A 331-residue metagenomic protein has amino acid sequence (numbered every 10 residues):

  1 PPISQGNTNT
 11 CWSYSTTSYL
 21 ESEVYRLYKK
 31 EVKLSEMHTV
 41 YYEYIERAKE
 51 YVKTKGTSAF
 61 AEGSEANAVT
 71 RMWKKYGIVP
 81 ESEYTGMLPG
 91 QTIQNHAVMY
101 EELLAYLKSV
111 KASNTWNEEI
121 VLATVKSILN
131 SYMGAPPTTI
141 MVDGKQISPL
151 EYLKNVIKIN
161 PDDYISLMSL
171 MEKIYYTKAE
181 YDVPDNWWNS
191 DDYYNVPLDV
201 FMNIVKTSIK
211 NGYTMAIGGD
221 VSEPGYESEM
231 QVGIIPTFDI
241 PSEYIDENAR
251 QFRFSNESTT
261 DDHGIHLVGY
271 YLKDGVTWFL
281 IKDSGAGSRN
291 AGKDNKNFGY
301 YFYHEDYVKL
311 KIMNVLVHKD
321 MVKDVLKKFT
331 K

Functional and structural regions predicted by a protein language model:
P1-N9, K53-A61, W187-N195, I204-V205 (+1 more regions): Second-shell loop/turn segments in exported
I3-Q5, K30-E36: An N-terminal structural lobe/cap that precedes and organizes the functional/catalytic core across diverse proteins
T8, T17-E21, A66, T70 (+4 more regions): Extracytoplasmic/secreted envelope proteins and their assembly/folding machinery, especially bacterial periplasmic
W12-V24, Y28: Alpha-helical support elements that line or immediately flank enzyme active sites and cofactor-binding pockets
T17-Y19, Y44-R47, P80, P89 (+3 more regions): Solvent-exposed loop/turn segments at secondary-structure junctions within structured extracellular/periplasmic domains
R26-K30, L272-G275: Secondary-structure transition/capping motifs at alpha-helix termini and the adjoining loop/turn into the next element
L34-D143: Papain-like cysteine protease catalytic cores
A123-K331: Active-site signature of cysteine proteases
